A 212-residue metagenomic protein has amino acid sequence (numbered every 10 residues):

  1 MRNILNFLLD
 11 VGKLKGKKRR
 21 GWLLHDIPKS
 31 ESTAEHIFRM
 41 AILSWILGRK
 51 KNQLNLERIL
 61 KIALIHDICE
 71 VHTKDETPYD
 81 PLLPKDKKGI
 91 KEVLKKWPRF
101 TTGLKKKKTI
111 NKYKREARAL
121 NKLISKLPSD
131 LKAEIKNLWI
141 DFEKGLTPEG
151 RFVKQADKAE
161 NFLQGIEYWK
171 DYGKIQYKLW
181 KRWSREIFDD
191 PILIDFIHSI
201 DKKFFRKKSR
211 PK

Functional and structural regions predicted by a protein language model:
M1-K212: Alpha-helical, largely C-terminal catalytic domains that coordinate divalent metal ions via clustered Asp/Glu/His
